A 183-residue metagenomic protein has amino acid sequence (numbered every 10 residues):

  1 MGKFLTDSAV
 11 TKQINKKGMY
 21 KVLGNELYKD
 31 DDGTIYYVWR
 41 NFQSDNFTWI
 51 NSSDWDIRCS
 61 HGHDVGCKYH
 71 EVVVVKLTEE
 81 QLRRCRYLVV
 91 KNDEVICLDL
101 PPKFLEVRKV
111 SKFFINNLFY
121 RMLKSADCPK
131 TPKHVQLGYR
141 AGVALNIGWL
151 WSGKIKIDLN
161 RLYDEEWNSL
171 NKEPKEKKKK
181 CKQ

Functional and structural regions predicted by a protein language model:
M1-Q183: Extended terminal accessory/targeting regions
